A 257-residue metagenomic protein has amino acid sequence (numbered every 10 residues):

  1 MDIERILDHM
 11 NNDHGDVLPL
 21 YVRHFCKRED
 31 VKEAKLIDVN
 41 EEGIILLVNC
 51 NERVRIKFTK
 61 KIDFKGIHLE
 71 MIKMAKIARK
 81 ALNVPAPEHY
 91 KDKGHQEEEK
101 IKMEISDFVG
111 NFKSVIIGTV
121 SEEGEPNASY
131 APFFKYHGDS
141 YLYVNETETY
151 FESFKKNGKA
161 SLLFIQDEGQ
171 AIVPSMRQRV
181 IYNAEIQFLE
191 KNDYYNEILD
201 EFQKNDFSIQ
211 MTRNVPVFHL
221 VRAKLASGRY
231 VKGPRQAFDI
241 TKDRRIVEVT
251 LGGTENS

Functional and structural regions predicted by a protein language model:
M1-S257: Binding-site signature for planar aromatic cofactors or substrates
